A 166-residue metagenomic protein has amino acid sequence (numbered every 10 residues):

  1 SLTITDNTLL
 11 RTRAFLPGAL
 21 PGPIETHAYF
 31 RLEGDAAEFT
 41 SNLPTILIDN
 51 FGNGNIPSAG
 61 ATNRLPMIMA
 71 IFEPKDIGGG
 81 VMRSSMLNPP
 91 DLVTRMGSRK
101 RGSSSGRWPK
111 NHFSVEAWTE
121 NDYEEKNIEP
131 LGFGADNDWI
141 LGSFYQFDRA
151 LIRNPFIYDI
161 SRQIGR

Functional and structural regions predicted by a protein language model:
I4-R166: Phosphate-handling architecture centered on phosphoinositide signaling
